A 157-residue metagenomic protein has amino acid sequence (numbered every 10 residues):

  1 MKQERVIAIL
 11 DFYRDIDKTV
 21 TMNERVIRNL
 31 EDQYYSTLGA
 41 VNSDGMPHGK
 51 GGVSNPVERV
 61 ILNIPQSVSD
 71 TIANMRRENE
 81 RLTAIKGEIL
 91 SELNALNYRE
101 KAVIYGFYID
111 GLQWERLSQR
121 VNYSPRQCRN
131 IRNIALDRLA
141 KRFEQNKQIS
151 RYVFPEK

Functional and structural regions predicted by a protein language model:
M1-E92, E144-K157: N-terminal interaction/assembly modules
L82, L93-L96, L117, L139: Generic leucine side-chain signal with a strong bias for well-ordered alpha-helical environments
I85-E88, L96-E100, I131: N-terminal positioning helix adjacent to the helix-turn-helix/winged-helix DNA-binding module
A95-L112: Short amphipathic alpha helix immediately N-terminal
D110-Q127: Helix-turn-helix DNA-binding module
P125, R138-L139, Q148-R151: Short, structured secondary-structure boundary patches
C128-R142: DNA major-groove recognition helices of helix-turn-helix
